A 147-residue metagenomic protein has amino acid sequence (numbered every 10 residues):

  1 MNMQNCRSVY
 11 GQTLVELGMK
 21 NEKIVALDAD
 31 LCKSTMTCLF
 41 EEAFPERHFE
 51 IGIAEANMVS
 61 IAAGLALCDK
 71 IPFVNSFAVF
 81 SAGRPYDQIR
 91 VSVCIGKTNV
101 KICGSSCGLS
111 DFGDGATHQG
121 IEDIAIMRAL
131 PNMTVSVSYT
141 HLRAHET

Functional and structural regions predicted by a protein language model:
M1-L39, I61: Conserved acidic/glycine
L17-K20, E41-A43, V93-G96, Q119 (+1 more regions): Solvent-exposed alpha-helices and their adjacent loops that cap or buttress functional pockets in soluble metabolic
L17-K23, A43-R47, C68-F73, A129-M133: Short, surface-exposed connector motifs at secondary-structure boundaries
V25-D28, F49-G52, V74, I102-G104 (+1 more regions): General beta-strand structural signal in soluble alpha/beta enzymes
C32-K101: Thiamine diphosphate
I95-A125: Flexible glycine-/small-residue-enriched beta->alpha junction loops that bind anionic phosphate/pyrophosphate groups
S110-T117, L130-S138: Flexible, glycine/proline-enriched loop segments at strand-loop-helix junctions that form or flank small-ligand binding
T140-T147: Conserved small/polar residues in nucleotide/adenosyl-binding loops
